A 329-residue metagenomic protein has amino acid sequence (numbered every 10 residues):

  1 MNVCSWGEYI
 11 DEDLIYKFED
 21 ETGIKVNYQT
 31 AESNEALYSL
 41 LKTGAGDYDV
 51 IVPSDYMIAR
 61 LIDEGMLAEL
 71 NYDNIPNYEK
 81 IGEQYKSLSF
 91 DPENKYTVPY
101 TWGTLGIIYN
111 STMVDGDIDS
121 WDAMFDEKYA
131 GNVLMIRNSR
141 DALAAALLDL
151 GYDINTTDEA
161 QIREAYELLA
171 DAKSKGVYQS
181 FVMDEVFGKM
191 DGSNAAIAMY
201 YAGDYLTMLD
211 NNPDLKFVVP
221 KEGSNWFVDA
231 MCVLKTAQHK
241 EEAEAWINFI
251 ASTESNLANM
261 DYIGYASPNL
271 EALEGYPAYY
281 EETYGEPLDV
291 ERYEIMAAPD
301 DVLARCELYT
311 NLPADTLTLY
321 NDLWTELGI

Functional and structural regions predicted by a protein language model:
M1-R60: Early extracytoplasmic/lumenal segment of secretory-pathway proteins
Y38-S39, D55, A59-W102, D115-D122: Hinge/lid segment of periplasmic solute-binding proteins
I62-E69, D91-K95, T207-V219, E281-D289: Ligand-binding "clamshell"
A68-E79, T97, P213-N225, L234-A237: Short beta-strand->loop
G106-M113, L147-G151, F227-K240, I250 (+1 more regions): A bilobed periplasmic-binding-protein/Venus flytrap-type ligand-binding module shared by bacterial periplasmic
M135-N138, A142, A146, I154-P220: Ligand-binding pocket segment of bilobal, Venus flytrap-like solute-binding proteins
L234-V302: Mature extracytoplasmic/periplasmic domains
M296-I329: Conserved C-terminal helix/tail region of periplasmic/extracytoplasmic solute-binding proteins
